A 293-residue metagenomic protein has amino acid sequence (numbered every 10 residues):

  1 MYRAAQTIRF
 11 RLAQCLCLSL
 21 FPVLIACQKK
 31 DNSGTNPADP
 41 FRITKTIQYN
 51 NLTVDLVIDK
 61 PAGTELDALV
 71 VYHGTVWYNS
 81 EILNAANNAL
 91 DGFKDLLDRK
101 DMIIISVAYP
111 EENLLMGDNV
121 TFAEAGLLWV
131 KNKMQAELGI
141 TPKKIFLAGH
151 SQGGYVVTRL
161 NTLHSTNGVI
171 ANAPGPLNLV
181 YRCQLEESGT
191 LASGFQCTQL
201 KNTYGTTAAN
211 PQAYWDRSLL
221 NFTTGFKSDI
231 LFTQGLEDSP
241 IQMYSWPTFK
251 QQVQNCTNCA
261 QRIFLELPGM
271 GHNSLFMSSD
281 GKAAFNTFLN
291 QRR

Functional and structural regions predicted by a protein language model:
N32-G63: N-terminal cap/lid segment of alpha/beta-hydrolase-fold proteins
E65-L66, G74-L114: Short substrate-entry loop that stabilizes the transition state in hydrolases
L83, P174, L179-F222: Mobile cap/lid helix-loop segments that gate and shape the active-site cleft of serine hydrolases
M116, W246-K250, Q254-R293: C-terminal catalytic histidine-bearing segment of alpha/beta-hydrolase fold enzymes
L127-S151, L163: Gly/Ser-rich "nucleophile elbow"/oxyanion-hole loop immediately N-terminal to the catalytic nucleophile in hydrolases
G154-H164: Short glycine-enriched nucleophile-adjacent loop and the immediately C-terminal alpha-helix near the catalytic center
F232-Q234: Short beta-strand/loop motif that positions the catalytic acidic residue of the alpha/beta-hydrolase fold
S239-S245: Conserved alpha/beta-hydrolase "acid-adjacent" motif
